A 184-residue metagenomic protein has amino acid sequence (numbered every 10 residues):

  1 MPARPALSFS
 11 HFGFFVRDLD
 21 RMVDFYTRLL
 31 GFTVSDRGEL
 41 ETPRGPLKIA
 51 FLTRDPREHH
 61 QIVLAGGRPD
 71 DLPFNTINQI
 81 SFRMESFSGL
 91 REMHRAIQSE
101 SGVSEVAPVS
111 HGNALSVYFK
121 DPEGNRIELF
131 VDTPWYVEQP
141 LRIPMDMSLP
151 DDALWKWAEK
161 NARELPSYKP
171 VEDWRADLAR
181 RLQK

Functional and structural regions predicted by a protein language model:
P2-A6, D71-N75: Short, flexible turn/loop "capping" segments at secondary-structure junctions
L7, R17-D20, I80-R126, V131-E138 (+1 more regions): Vicinal oxygen chelate
F15-H59: Core segments of cupin and vicinal oxygen chelate
L40-R44, D70, V109-G112: A short beta-turn/loop motif at secondary-structure boundaries
A50, I77-S81: Conserved acetyl-CoA binding element of GNAT-fold acetyltransferases
T53, A65, K120: Residue-level detector of conserved, well-ordered beta-strand and adjacent loop positions that form binding/recognition
R57-H59, D71, F87-L90: Short, charged/polar surface micro-motifs in flexible loops or helix N-caps
I62-A65, E128: Conserved beta-strand in the GNAT
